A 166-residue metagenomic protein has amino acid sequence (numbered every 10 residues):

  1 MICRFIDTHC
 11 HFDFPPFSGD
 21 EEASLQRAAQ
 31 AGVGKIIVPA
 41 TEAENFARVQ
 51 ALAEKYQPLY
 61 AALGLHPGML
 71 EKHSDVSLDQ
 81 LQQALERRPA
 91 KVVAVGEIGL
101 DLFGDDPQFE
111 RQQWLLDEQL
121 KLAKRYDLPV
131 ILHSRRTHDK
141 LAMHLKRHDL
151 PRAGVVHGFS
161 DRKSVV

Functional and structural regions predicted by a protein language model:
M1-V166: Mid-domain alpha/beta scaffold segments of enzyme catalytic cores
